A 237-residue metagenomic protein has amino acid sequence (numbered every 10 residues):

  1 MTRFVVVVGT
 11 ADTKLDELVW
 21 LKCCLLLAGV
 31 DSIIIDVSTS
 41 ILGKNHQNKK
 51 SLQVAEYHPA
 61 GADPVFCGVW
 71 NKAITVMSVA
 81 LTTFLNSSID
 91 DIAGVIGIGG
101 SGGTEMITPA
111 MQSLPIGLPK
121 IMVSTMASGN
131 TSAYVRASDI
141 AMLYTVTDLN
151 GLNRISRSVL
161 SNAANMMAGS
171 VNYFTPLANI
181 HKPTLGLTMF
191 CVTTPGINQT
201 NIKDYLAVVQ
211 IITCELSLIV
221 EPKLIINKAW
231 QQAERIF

Functional and structural regions predicted by a protein language model:
T2-L42, G94, T104-K120, S124: N-terminal phosphate-binding or glycine-rich loops at protein starts, especially the Walker A/P-loop of NTPases
F4-T10, P64-N71, D91-G99, S124 (+2 more regions): Short glycine-rich or small-residue beta-strand-to-loop segments that form or flank ligand, phosphate, metal/Fe-S
T13-D16, C23-D31, T83-D90, Q112 (+7 more regions): Generic secondary-structure signature for well-ordered alpha-helical cores
K14-C24, I33, T39-L52, I180-V220 (+1 more regions): Glycine-rich phosphate/diphosphate-binding loop of Rossmann-like nucleotide-binding domains
N45-D90: Phosphate/nucleotide-donor binding subsite
A62, F66, N130-V192: Cap/lid and interdomain-hinge subdomains that line or gate substrate/regulatory clefts in soluble alpha/beta enzymes
D90-G103, W230-F237: Glycine-rich phosphate-binding loop
M106-V135, Y144, T213-L218: Short, acidic/small-residue loops that bind anionic groups at enzyme active sites
